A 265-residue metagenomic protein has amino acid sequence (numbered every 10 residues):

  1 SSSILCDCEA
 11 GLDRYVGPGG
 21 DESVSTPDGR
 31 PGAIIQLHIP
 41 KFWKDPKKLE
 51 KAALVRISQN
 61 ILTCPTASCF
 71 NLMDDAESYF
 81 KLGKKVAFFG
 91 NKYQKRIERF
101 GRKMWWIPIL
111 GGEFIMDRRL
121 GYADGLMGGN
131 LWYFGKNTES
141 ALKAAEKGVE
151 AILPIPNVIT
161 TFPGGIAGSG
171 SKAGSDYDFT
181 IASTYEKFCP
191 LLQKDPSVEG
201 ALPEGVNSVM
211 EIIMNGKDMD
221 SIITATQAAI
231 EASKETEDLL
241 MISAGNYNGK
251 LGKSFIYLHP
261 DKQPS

Functional and structural regions predicted by a protein language model:
S1-V24, I39-F42, P46, K51-V209 (+5 more regions): Conserved mixed alpha/beta catalytic, RNA-binding, or beta-rich assembly cores of soluble enzyme, regulatory
S23-Q36: Glycine-rich phosphate/pyrophosphate-binding loop regions near the starts of catalytic domains
S233: C-terminal binding/interaction regions
